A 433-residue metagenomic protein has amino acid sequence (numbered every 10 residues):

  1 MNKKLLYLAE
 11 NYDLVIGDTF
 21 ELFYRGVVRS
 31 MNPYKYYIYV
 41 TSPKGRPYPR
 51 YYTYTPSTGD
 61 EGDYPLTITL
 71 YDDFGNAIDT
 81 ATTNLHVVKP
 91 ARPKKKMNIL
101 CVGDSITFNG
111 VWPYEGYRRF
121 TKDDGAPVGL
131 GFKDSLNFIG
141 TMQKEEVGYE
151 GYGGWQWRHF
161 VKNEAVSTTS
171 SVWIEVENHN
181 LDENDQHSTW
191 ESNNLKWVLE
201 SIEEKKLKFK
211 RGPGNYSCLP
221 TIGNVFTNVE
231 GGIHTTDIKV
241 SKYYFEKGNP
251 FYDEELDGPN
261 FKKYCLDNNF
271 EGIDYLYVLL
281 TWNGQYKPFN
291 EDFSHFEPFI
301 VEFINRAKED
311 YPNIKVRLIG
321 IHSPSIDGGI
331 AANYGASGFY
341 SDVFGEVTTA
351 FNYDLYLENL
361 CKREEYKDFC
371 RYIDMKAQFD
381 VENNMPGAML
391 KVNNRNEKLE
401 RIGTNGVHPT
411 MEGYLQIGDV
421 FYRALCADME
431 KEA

Functional and structural regions predicted by a protein language model:
M1-K94: Beta-strand-enriched, solvent-exposed domains that form extended recognition/catalytic surfaces
L100, I106-E291: Conserved SGNH/GDSL esterase-like catalytic core that processes O-acyl groups on lipids and polysaccharides
V102-I106, I139-K144, V278-N283, I319-P324 (+3 more regions): Active-site-proximal beta-strand/loop segments in catalytic clefts of secreted hydrolases
F108-V111, Q285-F293, S325-A331, V381-N384: Extracytoplasmic/secreted cell-surface and envelope-processing proteins
P113, Y117, G258, K262 (+6 more regions): Extracytoplasmic/secreted envelope proteins and their assembly/folding machinery, especially bacterial periplasmic
E297, I304, S323-A377, V407 (+1 more regions): Substrate-gating cap/lid alpha-helix
Y311-K315: A short helix->loop->beta-strand "cap" motif at the edges of active sites that frequently abuts
N393-A433: Histidine-centered active-site loop/cap adjacent to the catalytic His in serine esterases/O-acetyl transfer systems
